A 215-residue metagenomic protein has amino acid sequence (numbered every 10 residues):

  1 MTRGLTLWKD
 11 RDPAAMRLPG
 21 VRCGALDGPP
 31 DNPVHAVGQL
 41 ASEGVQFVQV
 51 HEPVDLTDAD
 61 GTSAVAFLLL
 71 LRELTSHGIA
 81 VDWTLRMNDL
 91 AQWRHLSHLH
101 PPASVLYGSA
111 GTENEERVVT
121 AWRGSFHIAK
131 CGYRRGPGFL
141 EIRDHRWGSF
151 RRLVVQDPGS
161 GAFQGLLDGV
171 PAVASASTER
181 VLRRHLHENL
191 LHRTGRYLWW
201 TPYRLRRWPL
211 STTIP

Functional and structural regions predicted by a protein language model:
M1-A103, R152-P215: Long, charge-rich, low-complexity alpha-helical segments
W83-R151: Long, low-complexity, charged/polar intrinsically disordered regions in eukaryotic proteins
